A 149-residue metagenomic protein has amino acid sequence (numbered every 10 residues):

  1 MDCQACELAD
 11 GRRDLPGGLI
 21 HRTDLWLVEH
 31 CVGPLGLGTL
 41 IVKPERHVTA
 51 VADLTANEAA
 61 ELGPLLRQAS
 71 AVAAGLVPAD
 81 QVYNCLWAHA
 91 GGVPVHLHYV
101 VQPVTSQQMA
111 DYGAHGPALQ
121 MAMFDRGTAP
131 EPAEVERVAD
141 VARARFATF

Functional and structural regions predicted by a protein language model:
M1-F149: HIT superfamily nucleotide-processing domains
